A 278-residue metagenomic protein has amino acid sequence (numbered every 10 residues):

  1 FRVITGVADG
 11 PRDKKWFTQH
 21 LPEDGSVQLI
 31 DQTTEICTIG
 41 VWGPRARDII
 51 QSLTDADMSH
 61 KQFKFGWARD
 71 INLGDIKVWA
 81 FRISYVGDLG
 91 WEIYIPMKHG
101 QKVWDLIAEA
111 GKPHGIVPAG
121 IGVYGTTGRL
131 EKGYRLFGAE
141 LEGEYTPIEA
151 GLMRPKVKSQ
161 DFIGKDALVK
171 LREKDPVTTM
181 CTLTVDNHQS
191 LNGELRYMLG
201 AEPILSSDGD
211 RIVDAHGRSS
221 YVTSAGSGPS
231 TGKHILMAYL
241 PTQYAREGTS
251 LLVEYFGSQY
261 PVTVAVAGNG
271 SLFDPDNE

Functional and structural regions predicted by a protein language model:
R2-E278: Conserved, structured C-terminal
